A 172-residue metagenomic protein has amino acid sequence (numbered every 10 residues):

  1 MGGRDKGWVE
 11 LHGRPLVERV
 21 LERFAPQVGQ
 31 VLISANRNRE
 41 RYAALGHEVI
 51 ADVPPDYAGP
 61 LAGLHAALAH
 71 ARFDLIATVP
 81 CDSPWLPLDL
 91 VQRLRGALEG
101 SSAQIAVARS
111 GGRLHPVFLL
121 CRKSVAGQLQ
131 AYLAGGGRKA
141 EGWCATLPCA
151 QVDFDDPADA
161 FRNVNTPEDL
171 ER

Functional and structural regions predicted by a protein language model:
M1-G137, G142-A160, P167-E168: Nucleotide and nucleotide-moiety/phosphate-recognizing core
E171-R172: Acidic two-metal-ion nuclease catalytic site recognized across multiple nuclease folds, prominently DnaQ/RNase D-T
